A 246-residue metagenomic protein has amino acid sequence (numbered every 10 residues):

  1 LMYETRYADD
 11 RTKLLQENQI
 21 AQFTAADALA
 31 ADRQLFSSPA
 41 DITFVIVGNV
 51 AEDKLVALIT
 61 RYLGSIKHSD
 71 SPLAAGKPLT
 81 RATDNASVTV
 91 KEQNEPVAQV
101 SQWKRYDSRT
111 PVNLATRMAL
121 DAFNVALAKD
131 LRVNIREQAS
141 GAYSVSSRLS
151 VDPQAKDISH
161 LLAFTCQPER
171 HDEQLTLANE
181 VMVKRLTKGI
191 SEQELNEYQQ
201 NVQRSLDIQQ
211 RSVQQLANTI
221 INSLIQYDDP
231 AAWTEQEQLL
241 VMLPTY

Functional and structural regions predicted by a protein language model:
L1-I20, P39-V47, A98-R117, R132 (+1 more regions): M16 family metallopeptidases and their MPP-like homologs
Q16-Q19, A31, L58, A122 (+1 more regions): Short, hydrophobic/aromatic alpha-helical segments in well-folded domains
R33-F36: Surface-exposed acidic, glycine-flexible loop patches that form ligand/cofactor-binding and adhesion interfaces
S38, T43-S108: An aromatic/glycine/proline-enriched structural segment found at the starts of mature extracellular/organellar domains
I59-L63, F123, L175-V183: Short amphipathic C-terminal alpha-helix that caps PH/PH-like domains
